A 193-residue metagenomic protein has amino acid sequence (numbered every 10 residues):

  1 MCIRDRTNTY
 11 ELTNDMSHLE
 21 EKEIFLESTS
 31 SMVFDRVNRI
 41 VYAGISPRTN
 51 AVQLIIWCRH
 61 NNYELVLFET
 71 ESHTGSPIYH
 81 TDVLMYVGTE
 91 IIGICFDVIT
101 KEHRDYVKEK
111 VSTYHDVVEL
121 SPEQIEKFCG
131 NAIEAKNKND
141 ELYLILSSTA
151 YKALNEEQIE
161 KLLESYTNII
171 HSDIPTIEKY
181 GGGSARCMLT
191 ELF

Functional and structural regions predicted by a protein language model:
R4-F193: The feature marks the mature, well-folded catalytic cores of soluble enzymes
